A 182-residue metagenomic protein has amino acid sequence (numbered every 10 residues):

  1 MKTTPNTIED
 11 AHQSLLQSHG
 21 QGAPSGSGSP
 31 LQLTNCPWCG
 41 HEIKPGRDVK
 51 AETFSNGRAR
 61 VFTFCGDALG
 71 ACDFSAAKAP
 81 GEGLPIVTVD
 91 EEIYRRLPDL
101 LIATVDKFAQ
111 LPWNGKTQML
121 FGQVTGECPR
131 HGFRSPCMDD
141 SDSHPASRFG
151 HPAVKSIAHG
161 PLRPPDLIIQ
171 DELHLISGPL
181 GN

Functional and structural regions predicted by a protein language model:
M1-N182: N-terminal helicase ATP-binding lobe
